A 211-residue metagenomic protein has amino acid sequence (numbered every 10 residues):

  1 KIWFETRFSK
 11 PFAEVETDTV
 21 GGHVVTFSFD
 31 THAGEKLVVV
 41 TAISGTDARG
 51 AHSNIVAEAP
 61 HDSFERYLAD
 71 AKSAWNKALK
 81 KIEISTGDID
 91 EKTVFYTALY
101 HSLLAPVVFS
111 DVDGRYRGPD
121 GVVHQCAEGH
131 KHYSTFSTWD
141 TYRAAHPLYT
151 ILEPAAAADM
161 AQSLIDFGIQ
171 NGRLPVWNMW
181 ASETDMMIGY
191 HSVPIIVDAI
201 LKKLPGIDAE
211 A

Functional and structural regions predicted by a protein language model:
K1-H132, L174-V176, P205-E210: Acidic/polar, glycine-enriched structural segments that form the non-catalytic walls/loops of the carbohydrate-binding
G21, S85-D88, K131-T135, A145-H146 (+2 more regions): A conserved hydrophobic secondary-structure block that centers on an alpha-helix together with its immediately flanking
D70, A74, D90-T97, R143 (+4 more regions): Extracytoplasmic/secreted proteins, especially bacterial periplasmic and envelope-associated proteins
D90-E91, K131-D140, D185-S192: Secondary-structure capping and boundary motifs in well-ordered enzyme cores
T97-S110, S134-A158, P194-K203: Alpha-helical support elements that line or immediately flank enzyme active sites and cofactor-binding pockets
Y116-D120, H124-C126, A156-A211: Helix-terminus loop motifs that line ligand-binding clefts
